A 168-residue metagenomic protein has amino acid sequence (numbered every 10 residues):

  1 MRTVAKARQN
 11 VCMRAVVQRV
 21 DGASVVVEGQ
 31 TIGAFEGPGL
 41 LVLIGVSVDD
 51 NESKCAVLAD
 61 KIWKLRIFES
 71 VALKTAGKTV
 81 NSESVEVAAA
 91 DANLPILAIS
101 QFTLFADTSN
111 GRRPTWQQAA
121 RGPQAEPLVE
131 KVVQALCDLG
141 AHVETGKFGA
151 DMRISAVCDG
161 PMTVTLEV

Functional and structural regions predicted by a protein language model:
R2-G111, T115, P127-V168: N-terminal, polar/charged subdomain of small-to-medium soluble alpha/beta proteins
A119-P127: A short acidic, glycine-rich active-site loop that binds or catalyzes chemistry on phosphate/adenosine moieties
